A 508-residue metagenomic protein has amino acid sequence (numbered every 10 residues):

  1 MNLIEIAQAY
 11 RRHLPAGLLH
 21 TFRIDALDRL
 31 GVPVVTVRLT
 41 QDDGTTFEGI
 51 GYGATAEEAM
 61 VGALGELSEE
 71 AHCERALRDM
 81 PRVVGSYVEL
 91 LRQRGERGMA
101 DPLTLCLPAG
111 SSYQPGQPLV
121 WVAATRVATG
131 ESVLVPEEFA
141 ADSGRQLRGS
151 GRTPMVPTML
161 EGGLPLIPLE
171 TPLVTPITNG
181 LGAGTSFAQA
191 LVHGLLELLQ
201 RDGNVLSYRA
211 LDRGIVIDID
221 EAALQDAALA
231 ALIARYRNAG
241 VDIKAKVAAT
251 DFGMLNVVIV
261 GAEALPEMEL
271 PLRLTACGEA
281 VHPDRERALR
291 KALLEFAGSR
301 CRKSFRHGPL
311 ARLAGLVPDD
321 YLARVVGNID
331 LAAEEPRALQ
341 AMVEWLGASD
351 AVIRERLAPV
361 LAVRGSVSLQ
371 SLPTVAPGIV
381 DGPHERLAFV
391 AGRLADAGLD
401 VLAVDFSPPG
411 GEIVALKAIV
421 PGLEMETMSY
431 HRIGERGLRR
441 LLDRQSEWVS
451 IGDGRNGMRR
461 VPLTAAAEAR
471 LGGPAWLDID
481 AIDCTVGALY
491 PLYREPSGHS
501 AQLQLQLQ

Functional and structural regions predicted by a protein language model:
M1-Q508: Helix-biased "structured C-terminal domain" signature
